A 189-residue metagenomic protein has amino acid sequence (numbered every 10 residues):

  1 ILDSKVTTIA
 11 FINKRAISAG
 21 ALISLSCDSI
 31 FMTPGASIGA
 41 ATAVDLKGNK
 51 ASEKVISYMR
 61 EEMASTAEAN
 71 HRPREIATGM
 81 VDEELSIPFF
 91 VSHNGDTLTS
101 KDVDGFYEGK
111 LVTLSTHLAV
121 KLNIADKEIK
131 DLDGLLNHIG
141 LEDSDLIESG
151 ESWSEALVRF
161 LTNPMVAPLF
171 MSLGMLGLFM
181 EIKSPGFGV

Functional and structural regions predicted by a protein language model:
I1-V158: Soluble extramembrane regions of membrane proteins in the secretory/endomembrane system
L161-V189: Core alpha-helical transmembrane segments of integral membrane proteins
